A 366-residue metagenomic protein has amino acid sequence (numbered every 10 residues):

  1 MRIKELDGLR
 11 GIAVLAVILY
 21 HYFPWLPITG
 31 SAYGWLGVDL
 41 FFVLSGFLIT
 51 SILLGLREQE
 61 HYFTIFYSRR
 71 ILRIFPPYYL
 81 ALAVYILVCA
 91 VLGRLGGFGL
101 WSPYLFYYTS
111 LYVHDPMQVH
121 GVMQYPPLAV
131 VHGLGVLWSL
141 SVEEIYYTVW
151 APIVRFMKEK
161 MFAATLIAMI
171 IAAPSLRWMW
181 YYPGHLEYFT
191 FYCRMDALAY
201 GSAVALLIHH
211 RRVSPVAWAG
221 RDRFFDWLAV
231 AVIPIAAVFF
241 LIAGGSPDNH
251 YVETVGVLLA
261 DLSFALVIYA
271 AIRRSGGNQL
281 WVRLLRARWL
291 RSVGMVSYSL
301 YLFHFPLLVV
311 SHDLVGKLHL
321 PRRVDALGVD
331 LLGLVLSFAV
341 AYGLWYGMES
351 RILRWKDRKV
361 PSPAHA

Functional and structural regions predicted by a protein language model:
M1-L6, I12-W35, I49-I65, L87-G99 (+3 more regions): Alpha-helical transmembrane segments in multi-pass integral membrane proteins
D7, F66, L137-S141, Y147 (+1 more regions): Short alpha-helical catalytic segment bearing the HExxH-like zincin motif of zinc-dependent metalloproteases
D39-F42, D196: His/acidic/aromatic-lined binding-pocket segments of jelly-roll/cupin-type domains and related regulatory beta-sandwich
S68-A81, V154: Alpha-helical transmembrane segments of multi-pass membrane proteins
I74, V119-A172, T190-L198, A205-H209: Hydrophobic alpha-helical segments with transmembrane-like composition
L80-V88: Hydrophobic alpha-helical transmembrane segments that constitute the membrane-spanning cores of multi-pass membrane
P103-Y108: Short helix- or helix-capping micro-motifs that position conserved polar/aromatic residues at function-defining sites
